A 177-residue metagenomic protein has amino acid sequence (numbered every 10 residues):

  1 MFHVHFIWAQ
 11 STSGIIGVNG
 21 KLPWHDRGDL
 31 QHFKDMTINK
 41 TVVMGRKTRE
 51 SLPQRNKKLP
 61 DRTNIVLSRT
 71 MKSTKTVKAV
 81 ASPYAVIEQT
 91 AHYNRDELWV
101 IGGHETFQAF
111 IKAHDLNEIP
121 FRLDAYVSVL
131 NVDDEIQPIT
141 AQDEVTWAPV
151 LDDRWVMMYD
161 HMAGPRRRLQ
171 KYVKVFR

Functional and structural regions predicted by a protein language model:
M1-R177: Enzymes that bind and transform nitrogen-containing heteroaromatic metabolites
